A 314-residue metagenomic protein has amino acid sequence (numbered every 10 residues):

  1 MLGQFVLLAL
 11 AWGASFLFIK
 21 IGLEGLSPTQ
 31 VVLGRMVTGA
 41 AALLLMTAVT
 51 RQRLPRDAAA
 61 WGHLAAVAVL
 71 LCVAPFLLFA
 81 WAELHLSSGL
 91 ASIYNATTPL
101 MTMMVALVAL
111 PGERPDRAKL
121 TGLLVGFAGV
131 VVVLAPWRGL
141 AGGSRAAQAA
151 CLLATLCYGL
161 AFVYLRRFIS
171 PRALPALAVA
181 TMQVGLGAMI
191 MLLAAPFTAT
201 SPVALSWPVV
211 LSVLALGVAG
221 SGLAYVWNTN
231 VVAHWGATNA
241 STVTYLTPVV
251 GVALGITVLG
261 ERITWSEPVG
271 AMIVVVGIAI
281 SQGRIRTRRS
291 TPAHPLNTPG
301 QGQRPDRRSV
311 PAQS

Functional and structural regions predicted by a protein language model:
A11, S15-I19, L44-N95, V131-V132 (+1 more regions): Specific transmembrane alpha-helical segments of multi-pass solute transporters/efflux pumps, especially DMT/EamA
A14, F18-I21, G25, G39-D57 (+4 more regions): Membrane-interface helix-cap regions at the ends of transmembrane helices in multi-pass membrane proteins
G25-A74, P99-A106, L156-Y164, A180-A199 (+2 more regions): Transmembrane alpha-helices of multi-pass small-molecule transport proteins
Q30-A41, L70-L71, F76-R114, A118 (+2 more regions): Specific alpha-helical transmembrane segments that line the substrate/conduction pathway and gating interfaces
G34, C72, A91-T97, Y164-A188 (+2 more regions): Helix-helix packing/entry segments at the starts of transmembrane helices
L43, A65, M104-V105, A118-W137 (+5 more regions): Hydrophobic transmembrane alpha-helices of multi-pass small-molecule transport proteins
L43, T102-M104, V108, L123 (+5 more regions): Transmembrane alpha-helical segments that form core, pore/gating elements of small-molecule transporters/exporters
P55-G62, S92-N95, P111-V132, A141-Q148 (+2 more regions): Loop-to-transmembrane alpha-helix entry segments
